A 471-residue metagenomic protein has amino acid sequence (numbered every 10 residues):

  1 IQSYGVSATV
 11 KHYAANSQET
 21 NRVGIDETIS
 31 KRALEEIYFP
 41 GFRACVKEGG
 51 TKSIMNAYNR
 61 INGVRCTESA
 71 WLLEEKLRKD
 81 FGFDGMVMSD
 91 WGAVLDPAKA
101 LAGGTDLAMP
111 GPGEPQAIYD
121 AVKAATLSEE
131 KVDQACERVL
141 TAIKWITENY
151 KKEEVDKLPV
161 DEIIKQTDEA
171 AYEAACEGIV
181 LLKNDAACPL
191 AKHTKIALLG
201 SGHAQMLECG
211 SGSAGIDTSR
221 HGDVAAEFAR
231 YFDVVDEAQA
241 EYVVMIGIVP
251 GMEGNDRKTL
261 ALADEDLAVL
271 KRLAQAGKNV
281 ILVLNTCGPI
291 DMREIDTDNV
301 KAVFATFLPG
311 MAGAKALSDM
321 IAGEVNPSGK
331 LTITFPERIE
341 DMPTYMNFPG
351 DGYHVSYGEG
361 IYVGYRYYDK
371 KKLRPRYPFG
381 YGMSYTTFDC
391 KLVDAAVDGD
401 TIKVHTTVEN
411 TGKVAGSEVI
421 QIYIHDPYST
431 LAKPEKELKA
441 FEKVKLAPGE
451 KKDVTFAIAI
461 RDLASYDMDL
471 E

Functional and structural regions predicted by a protein language model:
I1-E471: Glycoside hydrolase catalytic-domain context in secreted enzymes
